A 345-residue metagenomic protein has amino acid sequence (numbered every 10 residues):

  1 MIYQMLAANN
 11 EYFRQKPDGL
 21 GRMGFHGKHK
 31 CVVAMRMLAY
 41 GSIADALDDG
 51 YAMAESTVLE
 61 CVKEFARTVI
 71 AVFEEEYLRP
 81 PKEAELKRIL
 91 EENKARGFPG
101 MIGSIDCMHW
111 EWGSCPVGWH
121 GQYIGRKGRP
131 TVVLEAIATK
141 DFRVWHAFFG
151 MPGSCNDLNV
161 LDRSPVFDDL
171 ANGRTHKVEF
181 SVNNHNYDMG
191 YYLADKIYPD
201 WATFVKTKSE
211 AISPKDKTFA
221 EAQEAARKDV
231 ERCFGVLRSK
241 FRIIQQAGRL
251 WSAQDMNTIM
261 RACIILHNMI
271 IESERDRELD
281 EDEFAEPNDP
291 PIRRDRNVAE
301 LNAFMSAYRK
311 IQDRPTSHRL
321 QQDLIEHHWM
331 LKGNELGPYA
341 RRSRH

Functional and structural regions predicted by a protein language model:
M1-H345: Short, polybasic Lys/Arg-rich linear motifs in disordered N-terminal/cytosolic regions
